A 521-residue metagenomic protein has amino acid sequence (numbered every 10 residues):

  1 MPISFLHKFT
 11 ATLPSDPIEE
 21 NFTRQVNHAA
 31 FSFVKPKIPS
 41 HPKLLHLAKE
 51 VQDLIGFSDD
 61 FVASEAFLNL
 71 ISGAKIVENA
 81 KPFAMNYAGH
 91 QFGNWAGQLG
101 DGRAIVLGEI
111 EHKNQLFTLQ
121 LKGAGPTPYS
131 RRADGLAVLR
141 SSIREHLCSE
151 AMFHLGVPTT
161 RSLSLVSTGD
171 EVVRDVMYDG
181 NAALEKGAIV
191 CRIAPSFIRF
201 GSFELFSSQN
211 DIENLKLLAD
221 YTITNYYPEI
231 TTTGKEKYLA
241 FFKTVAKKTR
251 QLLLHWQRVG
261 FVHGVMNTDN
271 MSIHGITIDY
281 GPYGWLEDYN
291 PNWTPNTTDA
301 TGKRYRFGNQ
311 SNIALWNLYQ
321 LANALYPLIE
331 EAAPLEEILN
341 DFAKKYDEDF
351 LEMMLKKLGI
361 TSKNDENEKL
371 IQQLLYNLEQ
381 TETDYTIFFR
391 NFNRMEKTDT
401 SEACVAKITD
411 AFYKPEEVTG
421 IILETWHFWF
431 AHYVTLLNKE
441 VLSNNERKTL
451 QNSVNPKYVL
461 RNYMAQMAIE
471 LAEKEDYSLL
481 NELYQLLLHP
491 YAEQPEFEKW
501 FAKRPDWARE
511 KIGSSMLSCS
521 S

Functional and structural regions predicted by a protein language model:
M1-A88, P295, D299-S521: Regulatory N- and C-terminal appendages and interdomain linkers associated with kinase/kinase-like NTP transferase
L13, E20-N21, N27-A30, Q91-N94 (+6 more regions): Short secondary-structure boundary micro-motifs
K35-K37, D134-L136, L239-A240: Short, contiguous strand/loop micro-motifs
H41-L44, K49-F67, I71-T233, H274-I276 (+7 more regions): Conserved ATP-binding subdomain of kinase catalytic cores across diverse folds
S141-S142, V172-D175, D179-H263, H274-Q380: ATP-dependent phospho-/nucleotidyl transfer catalytic cores
V265-M266, M271: Hydrophobic HxD+1 residue recognition
